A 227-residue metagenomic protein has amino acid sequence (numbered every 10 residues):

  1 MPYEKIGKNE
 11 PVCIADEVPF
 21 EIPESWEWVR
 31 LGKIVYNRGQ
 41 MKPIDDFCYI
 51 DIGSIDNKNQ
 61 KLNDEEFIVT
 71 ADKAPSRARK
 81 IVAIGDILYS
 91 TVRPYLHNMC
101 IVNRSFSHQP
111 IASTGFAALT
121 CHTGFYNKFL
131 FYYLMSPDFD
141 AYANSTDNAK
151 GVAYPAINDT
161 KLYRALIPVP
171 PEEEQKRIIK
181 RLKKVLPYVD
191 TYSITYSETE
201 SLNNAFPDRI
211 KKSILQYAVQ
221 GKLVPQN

Functional and structural regions predicted by a protein language model:
M1-E10, N203-N204, I210-N227: Extended, domain-scale alpha-helical bundle/helix-rich regions
G7-N9, I44-D51, S145-N148, P225-N227: Short coil/turn segments at secondary-structure boundaries
N9-A15, V29, N63, Q109-I111 (+3 more regions): Short acidic (Asp/Glu) and glycine-rich catalytic loops that position anionic groups and cofactors
V12-E17, G32-K42, I50-I87: Sequence-specific dsDNA recognition surfaces
C13-K42, E172, K176, T195-N204 (+2 more regions): Non-catalytic DNA-recognition/assembly elements of restriction-modification systems
E17-I22, A117-C121, Y163-V169: Short, well-ordered beta-strand elements within core beta-sheets of diverse protein domains
E27, L130, Y163-S197: Amphipathic alpha-helical segments
R77-F139, G151-A153, N158-D159: A short beta-sheet element
